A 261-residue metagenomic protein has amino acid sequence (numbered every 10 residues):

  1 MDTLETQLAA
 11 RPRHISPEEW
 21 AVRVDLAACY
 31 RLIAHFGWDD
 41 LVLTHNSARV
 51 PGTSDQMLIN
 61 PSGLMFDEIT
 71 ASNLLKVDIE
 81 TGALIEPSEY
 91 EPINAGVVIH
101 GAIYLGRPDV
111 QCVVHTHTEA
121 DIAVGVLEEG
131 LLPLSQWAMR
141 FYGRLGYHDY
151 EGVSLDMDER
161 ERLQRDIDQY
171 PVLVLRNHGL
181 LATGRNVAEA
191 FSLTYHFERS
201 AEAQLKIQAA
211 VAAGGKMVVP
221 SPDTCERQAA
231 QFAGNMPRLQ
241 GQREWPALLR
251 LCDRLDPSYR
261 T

Functional and structural regions predicted by a protein language model:
D2-W20, D25-C29, P171-T261: A conserved C-terminal secondary-structure "cap"
I15-W20, I85-N94, G146-S154: Flexible, glycine/proline-enriched loop segments at strand-loop-helix junctions that form or flank small-ligand binding
V22-V114, D121-L132, M139: An anion-binding catalytic pocket shared by soluble metabolic enzymes
A48, I103, H117, L163 (+2 more regions): Divalent metal-coordination and catalytic microenvironments
H100, R160-Q164, V187, F191-T194: A general structural signal for well-ordered alpha-helical packing
L105, E129, R165-D168, Y195-R199: Short, intrinsically disordered, mixed-charge
E119-E161: Class I SAM-dependent methyltransferase SAM-binding "motif I" and its flanking Rossmann-like core
G146-A182: A contiguous binding-surface segment within folded domains or other stable secondary-structure elements
